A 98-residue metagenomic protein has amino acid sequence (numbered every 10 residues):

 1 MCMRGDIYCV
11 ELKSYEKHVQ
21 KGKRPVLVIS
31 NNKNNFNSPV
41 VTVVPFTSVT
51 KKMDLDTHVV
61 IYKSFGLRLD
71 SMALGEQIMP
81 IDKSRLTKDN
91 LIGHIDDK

Functional and structural regions predicted by a protein language model:
K13-K17: Short, charged beta-turn/beta-strand-edge "cap" motif at the junction between a beta-strand and an adjacent loop
V19-K23, V28-K63: Compact nucleic-acid interaction/catalytic patches
F65-K98: C-terminal terminal-subdomain/extension
